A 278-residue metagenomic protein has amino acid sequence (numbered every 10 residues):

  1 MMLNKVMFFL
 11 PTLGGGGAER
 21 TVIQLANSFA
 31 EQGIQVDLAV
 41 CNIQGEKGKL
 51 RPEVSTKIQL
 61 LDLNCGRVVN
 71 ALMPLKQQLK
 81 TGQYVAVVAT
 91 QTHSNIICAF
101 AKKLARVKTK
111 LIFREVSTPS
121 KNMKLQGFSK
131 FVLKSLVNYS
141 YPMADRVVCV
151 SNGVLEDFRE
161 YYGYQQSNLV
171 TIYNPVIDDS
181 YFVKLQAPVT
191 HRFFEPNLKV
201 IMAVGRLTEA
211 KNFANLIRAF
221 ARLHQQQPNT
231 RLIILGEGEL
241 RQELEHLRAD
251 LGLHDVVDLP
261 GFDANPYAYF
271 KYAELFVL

Functional and structural regions predicted by a protein language model:
M1-L278: Membrane-interface segments of envelope glycosyltransferases acting on lipid-linked substrates or membrane lipids
